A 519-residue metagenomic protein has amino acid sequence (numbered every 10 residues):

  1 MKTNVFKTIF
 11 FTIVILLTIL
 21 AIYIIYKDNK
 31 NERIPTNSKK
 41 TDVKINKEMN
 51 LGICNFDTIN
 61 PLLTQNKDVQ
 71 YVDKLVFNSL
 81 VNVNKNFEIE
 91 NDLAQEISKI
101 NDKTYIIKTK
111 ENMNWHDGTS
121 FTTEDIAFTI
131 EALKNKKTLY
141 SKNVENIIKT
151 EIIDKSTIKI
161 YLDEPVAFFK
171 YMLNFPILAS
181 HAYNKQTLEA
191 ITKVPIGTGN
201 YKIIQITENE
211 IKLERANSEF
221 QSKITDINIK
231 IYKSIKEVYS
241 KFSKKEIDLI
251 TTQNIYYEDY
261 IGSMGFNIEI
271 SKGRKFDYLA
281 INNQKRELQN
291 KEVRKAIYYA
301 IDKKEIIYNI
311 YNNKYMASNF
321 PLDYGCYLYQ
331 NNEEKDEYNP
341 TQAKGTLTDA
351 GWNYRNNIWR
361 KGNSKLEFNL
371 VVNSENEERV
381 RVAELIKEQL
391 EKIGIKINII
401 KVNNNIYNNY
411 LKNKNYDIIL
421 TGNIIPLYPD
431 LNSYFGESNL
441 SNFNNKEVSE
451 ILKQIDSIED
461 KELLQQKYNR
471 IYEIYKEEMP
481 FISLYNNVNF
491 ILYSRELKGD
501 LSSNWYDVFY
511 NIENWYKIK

Functional and structural regions predicted by a protein language model:
F11, N398-Y407, N432-R495, K519: Extracytoplasmic/peripheral linker and loop segments enriched in polar/acidic and small residues with frequent Thr/Pro
G52-N101, E131, I196: N-terminal lobe/hinge region of extracytoplasmic solute-binding protein
N66-K67, N84, E88, L173-S222 (+4 more regions): Gly/Pro-rich hinge or "lid" segments in bacterial periplasmic/extracellular proteins
S98, D102, I106, K142-Y183: Surface-exposed binding/hinge segments that line and control ligand-binding clefts or catalytic entry sites
E208, N353-I425: Ligand/substrate-recognition segments at binding pockets and active sites
N209, R215-Y260, K396-N398: Ligand-site clamp/hinge motif
Q289-K387, R470, K517: Append "and occasionally in soluble cytosolic enzymes with long acidic Gly/Pro-rich linkers
Y493-K519: Long beta-strand-rich cores associated with HINT superfamily self-processing modules
